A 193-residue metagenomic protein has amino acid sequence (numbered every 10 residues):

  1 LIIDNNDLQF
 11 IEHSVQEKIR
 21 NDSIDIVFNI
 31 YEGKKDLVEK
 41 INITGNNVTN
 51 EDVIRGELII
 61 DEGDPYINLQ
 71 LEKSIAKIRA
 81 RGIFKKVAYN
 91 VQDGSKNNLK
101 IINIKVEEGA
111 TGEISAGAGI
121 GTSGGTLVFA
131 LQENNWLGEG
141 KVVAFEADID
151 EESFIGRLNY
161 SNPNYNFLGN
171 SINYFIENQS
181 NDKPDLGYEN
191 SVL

Functional and structural regions predicted by a protein language model:
L1-D93, G112, L168: Acidic, glycine-rich low-complexity/disordered segments
V48, I67-L193: Gram-negative/organellar outer-membrane beta-barrel architecture
